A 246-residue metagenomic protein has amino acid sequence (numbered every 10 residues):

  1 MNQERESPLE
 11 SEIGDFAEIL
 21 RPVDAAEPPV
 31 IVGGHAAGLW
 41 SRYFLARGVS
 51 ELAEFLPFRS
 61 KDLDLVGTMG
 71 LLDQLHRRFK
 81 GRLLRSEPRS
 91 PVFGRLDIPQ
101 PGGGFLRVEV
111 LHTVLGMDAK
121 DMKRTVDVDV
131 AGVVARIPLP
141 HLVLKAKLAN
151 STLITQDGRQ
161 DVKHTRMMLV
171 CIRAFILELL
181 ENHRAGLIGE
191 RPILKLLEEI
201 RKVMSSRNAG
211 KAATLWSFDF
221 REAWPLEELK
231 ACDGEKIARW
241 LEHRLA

Functional and structural regions predicted by a protein language model:
M1-A246: Compositionally biased terminal segments of proteins
